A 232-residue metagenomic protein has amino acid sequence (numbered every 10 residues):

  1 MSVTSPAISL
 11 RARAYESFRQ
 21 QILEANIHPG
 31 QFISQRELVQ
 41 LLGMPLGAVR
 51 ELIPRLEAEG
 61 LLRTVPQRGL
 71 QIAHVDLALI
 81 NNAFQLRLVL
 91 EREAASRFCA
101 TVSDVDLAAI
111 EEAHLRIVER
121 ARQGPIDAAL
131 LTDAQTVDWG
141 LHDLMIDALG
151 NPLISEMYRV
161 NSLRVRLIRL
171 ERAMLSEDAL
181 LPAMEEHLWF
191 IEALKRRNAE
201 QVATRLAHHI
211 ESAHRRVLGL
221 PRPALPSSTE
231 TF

Functional and structural regions predicted by a protein language model:
M1-T101, H214, L218-F232: Short linear motifs at protein or domain termini
V3, L77-N81, C99-D104, P125-A129 (+3 more regions): A ubiquitous short alpha-helical element
F18, F98-C99, H187, I191 (+3 more regions): Generic helix-packing signal
I27, L77, L88, A100-L107 (+3 more regions): Alpha-helix boundary/capping and short turn/kink residues
D104-E171, M184-A193, Q201-A213: Conserved amphipathic alpha-helical segments that form helical-bundle/coiled-coil interaction surfaces
